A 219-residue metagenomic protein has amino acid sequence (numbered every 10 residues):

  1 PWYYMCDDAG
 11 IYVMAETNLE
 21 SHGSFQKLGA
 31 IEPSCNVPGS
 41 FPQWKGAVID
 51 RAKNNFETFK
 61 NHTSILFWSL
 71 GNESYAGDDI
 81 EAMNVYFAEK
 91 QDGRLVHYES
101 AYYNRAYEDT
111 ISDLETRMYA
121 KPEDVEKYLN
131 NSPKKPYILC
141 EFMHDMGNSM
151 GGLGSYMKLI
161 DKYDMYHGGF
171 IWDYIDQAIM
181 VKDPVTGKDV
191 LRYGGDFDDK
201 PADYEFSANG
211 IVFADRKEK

Functional and structural regions predicted by a protein language model:
P1-K219: Extended substrate-binding grooves/exosites of carbohydrate-active enzymes
